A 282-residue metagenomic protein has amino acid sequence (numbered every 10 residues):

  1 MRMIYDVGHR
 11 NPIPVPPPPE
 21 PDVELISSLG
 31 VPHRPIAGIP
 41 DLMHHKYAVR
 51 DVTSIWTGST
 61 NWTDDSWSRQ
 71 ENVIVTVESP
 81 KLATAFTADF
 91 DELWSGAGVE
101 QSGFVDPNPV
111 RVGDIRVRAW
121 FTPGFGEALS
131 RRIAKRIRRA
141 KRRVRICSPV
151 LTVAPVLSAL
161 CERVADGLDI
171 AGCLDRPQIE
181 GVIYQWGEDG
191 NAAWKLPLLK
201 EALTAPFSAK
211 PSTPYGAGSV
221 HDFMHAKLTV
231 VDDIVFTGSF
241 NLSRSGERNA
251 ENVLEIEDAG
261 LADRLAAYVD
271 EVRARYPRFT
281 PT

Functional and structural regions predicted by a protein language model:
M1-I55, T60, D64-R69, T76-S95 (+5 more regions): PLD/PLD-like phosphodiesterase catalytic module centered on the HKD motif
H9-R10, A119-F121, I146: Short, contiguous strand/loop micro-motifs
S95-G124: Active-site cores of enzymes that catalyze phosphoryl transfer or operate on phosphate-rich substrates
V117-R139: Extracellular/periplasmic Venus flytrap/periplasmic-binding protein
T122, S148-P149, A217: Glycine- and other small-residue-rich loops at beta-strand/loop junctions that grip anionic moieties
K141, S148-L151: Long, repeat-rich segments with strong aromatic
